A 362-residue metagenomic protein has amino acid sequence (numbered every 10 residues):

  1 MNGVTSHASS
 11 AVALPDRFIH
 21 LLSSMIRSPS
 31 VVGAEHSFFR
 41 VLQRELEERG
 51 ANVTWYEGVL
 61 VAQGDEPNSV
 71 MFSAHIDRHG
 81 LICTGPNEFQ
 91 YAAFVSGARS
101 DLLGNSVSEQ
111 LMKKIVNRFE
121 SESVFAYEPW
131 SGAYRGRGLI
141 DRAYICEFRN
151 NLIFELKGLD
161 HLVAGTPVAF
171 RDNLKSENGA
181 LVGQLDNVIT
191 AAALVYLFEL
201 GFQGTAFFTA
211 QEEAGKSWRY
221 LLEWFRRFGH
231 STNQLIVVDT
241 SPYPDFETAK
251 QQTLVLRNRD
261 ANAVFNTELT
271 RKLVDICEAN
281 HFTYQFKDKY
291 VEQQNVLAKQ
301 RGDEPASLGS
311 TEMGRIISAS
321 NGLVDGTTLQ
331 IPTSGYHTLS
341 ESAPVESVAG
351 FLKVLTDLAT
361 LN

Functional and structural regions predicted by a protein language model:
M1-N362: N-terminal hydrophobic/helix-forming segments and targeting peptides
